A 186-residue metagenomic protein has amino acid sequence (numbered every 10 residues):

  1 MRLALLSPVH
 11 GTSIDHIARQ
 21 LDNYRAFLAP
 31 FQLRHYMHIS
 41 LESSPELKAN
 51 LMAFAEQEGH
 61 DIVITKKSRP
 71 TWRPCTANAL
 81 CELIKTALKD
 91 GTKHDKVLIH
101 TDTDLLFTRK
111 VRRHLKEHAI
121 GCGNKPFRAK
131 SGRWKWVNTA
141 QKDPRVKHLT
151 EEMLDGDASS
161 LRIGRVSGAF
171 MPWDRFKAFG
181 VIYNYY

Functional and structural regions predicted by a protein language model:
M1-Y186: ER/Golgi luminal nucleotide-sugar-dependent glycosyltransferases, focusing on the catalytic module
